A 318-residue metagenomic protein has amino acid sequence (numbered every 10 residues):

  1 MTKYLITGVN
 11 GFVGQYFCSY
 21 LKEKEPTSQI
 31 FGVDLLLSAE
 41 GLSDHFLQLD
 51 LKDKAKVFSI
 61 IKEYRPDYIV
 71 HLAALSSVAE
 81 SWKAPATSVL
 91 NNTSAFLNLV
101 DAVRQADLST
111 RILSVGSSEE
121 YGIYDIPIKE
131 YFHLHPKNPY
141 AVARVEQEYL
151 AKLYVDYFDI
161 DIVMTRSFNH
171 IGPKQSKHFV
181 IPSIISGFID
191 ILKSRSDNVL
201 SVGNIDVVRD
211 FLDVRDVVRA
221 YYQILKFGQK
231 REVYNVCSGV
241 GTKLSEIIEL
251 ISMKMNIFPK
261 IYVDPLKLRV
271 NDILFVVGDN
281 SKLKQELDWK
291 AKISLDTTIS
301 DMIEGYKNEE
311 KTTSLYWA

Functional and structural regions predicted by a protein language model:
T2, L295-A318: Amphipathic terminal alpha-helices
Y4-E23: N-terminal Rossmann NAD(P)H-binding glycine-rich loop of SDR-like oxidoreductase domains
A39, V214, V233, L266-K290 (+1 more regions): Conserved C-terminal active-site "lid" loop/helix of NAD(P)H-dependent oxidoreductases that clamps the redox cofactor
S43-D53: Rossmann-fold cofactor-recognition segment
L51-N91: NAD(P)H-binding glycine-rich loop region in Rossmannoid oxidoreductase-like domains and their noncatalytic homologs
K83, L90-D101, R111, E119-M164 (+1 more regions): Catalytic helix-loop patch of NAD(P)-dependent Rossmann-fold dehydrogenases
I126-P127, L150-R209, V214-Q223, G239-G241 (+1 more regions): NAD(P)-dependent short-chain dehydrogenase/reductase
I184, F227-L268, N280: Mid/C-terminal beta-alpha module of Rossmann-like enzyme folds, strongest in SDR-family dehydrogenases/epimerases
